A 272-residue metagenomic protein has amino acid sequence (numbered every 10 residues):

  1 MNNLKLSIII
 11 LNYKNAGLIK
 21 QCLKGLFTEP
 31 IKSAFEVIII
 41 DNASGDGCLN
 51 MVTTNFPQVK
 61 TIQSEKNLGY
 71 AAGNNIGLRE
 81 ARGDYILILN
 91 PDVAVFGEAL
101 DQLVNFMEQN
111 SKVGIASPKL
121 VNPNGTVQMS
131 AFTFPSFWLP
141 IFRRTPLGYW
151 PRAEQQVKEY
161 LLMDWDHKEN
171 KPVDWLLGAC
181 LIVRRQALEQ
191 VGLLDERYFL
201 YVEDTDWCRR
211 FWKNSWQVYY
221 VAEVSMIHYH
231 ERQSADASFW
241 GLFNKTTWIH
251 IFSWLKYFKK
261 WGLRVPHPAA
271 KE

Functional and structural regions predicted by a protein language model:
M1-T28: N-proximal low-complexity "stem/linker" segments adjacent to membrane-targeting elements
G25, D41-L49, K66: A conserved acidic beta->alpha catalytic loop
Q63-A81: Glycine-rich, basic loop-to-helix element that forms the pyrophosphate-binding segment of sugar-nucleotide handling
I86: Short aromatic/hydrophobic "clamp" motif used to bind/position activated sugar donors
A94-A131: Conserved donor NDP-sugar-binding/catalytic core segment of glycosyltransferases
P135-V173: Short, flexible, basic/aromatic active-site loop/helix in glycosyltransferases
D166-K168, D174-S225: A short, conserved alpha-helix in the catalytic core of glycosyltransferases
T205-E272: Active-site-adjacent helix/loop segment of glycosyltransferases that harbors family-specific signature motifs
